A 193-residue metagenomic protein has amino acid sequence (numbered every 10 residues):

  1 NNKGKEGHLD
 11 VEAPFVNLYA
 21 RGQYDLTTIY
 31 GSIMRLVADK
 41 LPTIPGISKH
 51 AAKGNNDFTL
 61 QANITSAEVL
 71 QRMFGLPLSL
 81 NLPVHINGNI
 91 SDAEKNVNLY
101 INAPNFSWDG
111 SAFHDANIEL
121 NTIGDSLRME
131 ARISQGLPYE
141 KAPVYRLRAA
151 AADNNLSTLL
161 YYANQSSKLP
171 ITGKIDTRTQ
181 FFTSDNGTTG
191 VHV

Functional and structural regions predicted by a protein language model:
N1-V193: Interface amphipathic segments
